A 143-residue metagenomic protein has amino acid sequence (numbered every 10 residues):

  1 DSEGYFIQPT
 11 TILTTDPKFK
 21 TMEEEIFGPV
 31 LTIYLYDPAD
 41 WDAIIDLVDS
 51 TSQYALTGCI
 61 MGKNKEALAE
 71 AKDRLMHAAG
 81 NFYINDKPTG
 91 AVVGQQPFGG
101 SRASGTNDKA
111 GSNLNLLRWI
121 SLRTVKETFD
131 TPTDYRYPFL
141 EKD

Functional and structural regions predicted by a protein language model:
D1-Y5: Conserved PLP cofactor-binding pocket of PLP-dependent enzymes
F6-D143: Conserved C-terminal structural/oligomerization subdomain of aldehyde/semialdehyde dehydrogenase
